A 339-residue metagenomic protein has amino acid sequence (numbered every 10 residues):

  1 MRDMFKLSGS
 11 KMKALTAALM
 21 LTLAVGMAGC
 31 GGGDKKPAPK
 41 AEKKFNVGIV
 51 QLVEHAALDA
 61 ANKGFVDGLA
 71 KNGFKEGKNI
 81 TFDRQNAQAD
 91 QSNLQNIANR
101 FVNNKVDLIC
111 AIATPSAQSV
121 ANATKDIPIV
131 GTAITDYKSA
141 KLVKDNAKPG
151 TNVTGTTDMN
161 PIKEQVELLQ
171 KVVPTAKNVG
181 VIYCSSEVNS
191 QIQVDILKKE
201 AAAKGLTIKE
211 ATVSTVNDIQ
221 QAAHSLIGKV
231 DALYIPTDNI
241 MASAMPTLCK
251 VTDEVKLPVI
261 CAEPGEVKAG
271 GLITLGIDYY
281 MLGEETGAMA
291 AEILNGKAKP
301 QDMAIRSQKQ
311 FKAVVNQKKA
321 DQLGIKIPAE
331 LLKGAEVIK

Functional and structural regions predicted by a protein language model:
R2-A17, G26, C30-K339: Short hydrophobic alpha-helices and adjacent helix-cap/hinge residues
L19-L21: Short, linear, compositionally biased motifs with a strong N-terminal bias
